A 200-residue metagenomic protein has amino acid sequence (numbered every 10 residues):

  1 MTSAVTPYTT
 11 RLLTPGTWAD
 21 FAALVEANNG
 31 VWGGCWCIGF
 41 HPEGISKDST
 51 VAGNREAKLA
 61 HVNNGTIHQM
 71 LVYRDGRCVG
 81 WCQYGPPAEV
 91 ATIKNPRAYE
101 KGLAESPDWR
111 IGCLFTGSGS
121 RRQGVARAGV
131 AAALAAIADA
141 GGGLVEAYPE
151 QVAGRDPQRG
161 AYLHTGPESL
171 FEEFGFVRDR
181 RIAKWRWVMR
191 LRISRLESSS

Functional and structural regions predicted by a protein language model:
M1-F40, S198-S200: Conserved N-terminal entry element of GNAT/NAT acetyltransferase domains
C35-Q69: Active-site rim helix/loop that mediates acceptor-substrate recognition in acyltransferases
A60, N64, Y73, R77-G117 (+3 more regions): Conserved acyl-donor/pantetheine-binding loop and adjacent beta-alpha core of acyl/acetyltransferases and related
G76, Q151-V152, W185: Conserved beta-strand edge residues that scaffold enzyme active sites
I111-T116, R122-D139: Conserved acetyl-CoA-binding loop-helix of GNAT-fold acetyltransferases
V130, I137-G160: Conserved GNAT acetyl-CoA-binding A-motif
Y162-S200: C-terminal "cap" of GNAT-fold acetyltransferases
